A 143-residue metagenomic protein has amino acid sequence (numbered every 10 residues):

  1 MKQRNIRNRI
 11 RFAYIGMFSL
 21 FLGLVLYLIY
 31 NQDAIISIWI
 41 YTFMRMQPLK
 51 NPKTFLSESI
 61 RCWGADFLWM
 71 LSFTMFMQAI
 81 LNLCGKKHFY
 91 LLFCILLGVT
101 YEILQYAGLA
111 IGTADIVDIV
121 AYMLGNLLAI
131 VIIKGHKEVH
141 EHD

Functional and structural regions predicted by a protein language model:
M1-D143: Bulky hydrophobic segments
